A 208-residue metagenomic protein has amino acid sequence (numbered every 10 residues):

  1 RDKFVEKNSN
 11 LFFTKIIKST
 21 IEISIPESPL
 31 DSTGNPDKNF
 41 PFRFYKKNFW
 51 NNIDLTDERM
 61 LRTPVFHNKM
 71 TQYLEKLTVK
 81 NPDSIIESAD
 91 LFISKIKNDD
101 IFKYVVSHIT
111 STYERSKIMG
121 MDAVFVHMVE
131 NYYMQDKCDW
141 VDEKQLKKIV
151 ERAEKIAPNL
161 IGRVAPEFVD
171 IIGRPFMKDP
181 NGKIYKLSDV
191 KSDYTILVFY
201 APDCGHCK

Functional and structural regions predicted by a protein language model:
R1-M177: Oxidative protein folding and maturation machinery
K178-K208: Short active-site neighborhood of thiol/selenol oxidoreductases, capturing the structured segment around
